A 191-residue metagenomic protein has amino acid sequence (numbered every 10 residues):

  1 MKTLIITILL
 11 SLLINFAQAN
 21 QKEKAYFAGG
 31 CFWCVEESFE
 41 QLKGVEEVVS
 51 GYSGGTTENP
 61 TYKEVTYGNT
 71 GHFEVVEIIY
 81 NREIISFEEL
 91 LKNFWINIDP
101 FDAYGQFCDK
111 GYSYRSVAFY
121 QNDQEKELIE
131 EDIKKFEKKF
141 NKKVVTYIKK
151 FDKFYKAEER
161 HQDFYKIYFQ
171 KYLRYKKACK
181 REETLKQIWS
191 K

Functional and structural regions predicted by a protein language model:
M1-K2, N20: Short linear, low-complexity motifs centered on an aromatic residue
T3-L13: Sec-dependent N-terminal signal peptides
Q18-K191: Flexible coil/turn and secondary-structure edge motifs
